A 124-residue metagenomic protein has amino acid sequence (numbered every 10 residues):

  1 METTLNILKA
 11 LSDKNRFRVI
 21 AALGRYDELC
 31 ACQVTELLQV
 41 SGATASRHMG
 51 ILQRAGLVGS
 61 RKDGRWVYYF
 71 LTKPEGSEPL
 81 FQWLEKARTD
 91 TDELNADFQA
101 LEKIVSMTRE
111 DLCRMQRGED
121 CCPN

Functional and structural regions predicted by a protein language model:
E2-T44, W66-G76: N-terminal helix-turn-helix DNA-binding core of bacterial DNA-binding proteins
A10, A21-G24, A31, A43-A45 (+5 more regions): A sequence-composition feature that detects small, non-aromatic residues
K14-F17, L29, V58, D90 (+1 more regions): A general structural signal for well-ordered secondary-structure junctions
E36, Q53-R54: Alpha-helical residues within the helix-turn-helix
M49-G50: Short, hydrophobic-biased segments on the C-terminal half of alpha helices that form "recognition helices"
R54, T72-N124: C-terminal regulatory/oligomerization modules of transcriptional regulators
R54-D63, F70-L71: Beta-hairpin "wing" of winged helix-turn-helix
